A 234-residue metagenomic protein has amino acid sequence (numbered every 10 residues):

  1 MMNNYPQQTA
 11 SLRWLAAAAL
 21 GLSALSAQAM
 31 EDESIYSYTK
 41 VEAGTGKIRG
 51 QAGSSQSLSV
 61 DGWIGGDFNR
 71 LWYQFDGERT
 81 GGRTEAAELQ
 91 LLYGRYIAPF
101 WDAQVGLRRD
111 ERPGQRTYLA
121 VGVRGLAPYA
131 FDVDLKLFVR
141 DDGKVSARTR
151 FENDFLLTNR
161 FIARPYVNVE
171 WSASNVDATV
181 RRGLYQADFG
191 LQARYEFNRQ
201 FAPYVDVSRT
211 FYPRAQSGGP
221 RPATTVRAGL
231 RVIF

Functional and structural regions predicted by a protein language model:
A29-R79: Short glycine/proline- and aromatic-enriched beta-strand/turn motifs that initiate or cap beta-hairpins
I35-S37, S54-L58, E85-A87, Q115-L119 (+3 more regions): Residues that define the transmembrane beta-barrel architecture of outer-membrane proteins
V41-T45, Y73-G77, V105-R109, L135-V139 (+2 more regions): Transmembrane beta-barrel strands of outer-membrane/channel proteins
V60, L91, V121-V123, T149-F151 (+2 more regions): Membrane-embedded beta-strands of outer-membrane beta-barrel proteins, especially the hydrophobic/small aromatic
I64-G66, R95, R109, G125 (+5 more regions): Residue-level signature of outer-membrane beta-barrel architecture
D67-W72, P99-A103, Y129-V133, F155-A163 (+2 more regions): Repeated loop/turn-to-beta-strand initiation elements of outer-membrane beta-barrel proteins
R116-N175: Detector for outer-membrane/organellar transmembrane beta-barrel domains, recognizing the amphipathic beta-strand
L191-E196, R221-F234: Outer-membrane beta-barrel "beta-signal"
